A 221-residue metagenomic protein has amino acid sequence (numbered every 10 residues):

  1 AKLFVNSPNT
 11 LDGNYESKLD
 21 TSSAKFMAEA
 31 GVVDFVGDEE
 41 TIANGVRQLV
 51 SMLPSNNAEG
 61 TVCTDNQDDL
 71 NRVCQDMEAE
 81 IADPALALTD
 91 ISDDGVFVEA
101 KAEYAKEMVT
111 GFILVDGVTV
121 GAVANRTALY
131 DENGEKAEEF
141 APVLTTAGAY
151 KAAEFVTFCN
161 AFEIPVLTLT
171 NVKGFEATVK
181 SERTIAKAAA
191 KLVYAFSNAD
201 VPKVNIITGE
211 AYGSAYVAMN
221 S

Functional and structural regions predicted by a protein language model:
A1-A58, G174-S221: Conserved catalytic cores of soluble enzyme domains, especially glycine-rich substrate-binding beta-alpha loops
S23-F26, E40-T146, A153: Intrinsically disordered, low-complexity segments enriched in small/flexible residues
G111, D116-G121, N125-S221: A SIS-like phosphosugar-recognition module
